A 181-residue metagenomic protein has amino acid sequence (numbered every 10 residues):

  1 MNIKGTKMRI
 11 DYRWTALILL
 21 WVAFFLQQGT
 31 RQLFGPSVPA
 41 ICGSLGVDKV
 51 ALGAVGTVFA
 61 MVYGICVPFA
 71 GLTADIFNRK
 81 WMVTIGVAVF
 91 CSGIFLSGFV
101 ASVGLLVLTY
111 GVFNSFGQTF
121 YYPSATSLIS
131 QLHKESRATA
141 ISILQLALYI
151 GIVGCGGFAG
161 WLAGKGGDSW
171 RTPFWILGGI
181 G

Functional and structural regions predicted by a protein language model:
T15-K49, A70: Extracytoplasmic
Q28, Q32, S115-P123, V153: Small-residue-rich segments within alpha-helical transmembrane domains of MFS-like 12-TM solute carriers
Q32, A60-P68, I152-V153: Residue-level signature of mid-helix packing/kink "hotspots" within the transmembrane helices of 12-pass Major
G46, N78, F99-L105, K134 (+1 more regions): Helix-breaking motifs and short loop linkers at transmembrane-helix boundaries and internal kinks in secondary membrane
I65-V103: Conserved MFS/SLC helix-loop-helix module at the cytosolic interface between two early adjacent transmembrane helices
G93, G104-F113: Paired small-residue
T109-L148: Cytoplasmic helix-loop-helix junction between adjacent transmembrane helices in 12-TM secondary transporters
L144-G181: Helix-loop-helix hairpin linking two adjacent transmembrane segments in secondary transporters
